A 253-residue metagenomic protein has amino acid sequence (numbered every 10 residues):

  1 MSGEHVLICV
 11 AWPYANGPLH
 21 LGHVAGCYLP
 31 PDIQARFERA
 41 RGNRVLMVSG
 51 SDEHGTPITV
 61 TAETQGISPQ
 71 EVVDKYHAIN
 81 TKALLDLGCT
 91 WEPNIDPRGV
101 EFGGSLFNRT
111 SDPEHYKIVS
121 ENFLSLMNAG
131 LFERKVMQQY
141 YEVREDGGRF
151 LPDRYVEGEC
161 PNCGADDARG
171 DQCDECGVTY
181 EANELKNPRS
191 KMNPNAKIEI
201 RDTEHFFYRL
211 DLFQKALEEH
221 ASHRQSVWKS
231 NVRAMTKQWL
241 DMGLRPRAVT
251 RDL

Functional and structural regions predicted by a protein language model:
M1-R134, R149, P161: N-terminal Rossmann-like or analogous alpha/beta NTP/dinucleotide-binding catalytic cores that position adenine
S2-S49, E114-I118, C163, C176 (+1 more regions): Structured secondary-structure scaffolds
P18, G99, L106, D153-V156 (+2 more regions): General secondary-structure edge motif
S49, V73, I95, V136-Q138 (+3 more regions): Short loop/turn and capping residues at structural boundaries
T56, A78, D171-D174, Y208 (+1 more regions): Residues on a specific face of well-ordered alpha-helices
I118-N122, V156-E159, R169-Q172, F213 (+1 more regions): Internal, well-ordered alpha-helical segments in soluble enzyme and binding-protein domains
G130-H205: Cys/His-rich short segments
